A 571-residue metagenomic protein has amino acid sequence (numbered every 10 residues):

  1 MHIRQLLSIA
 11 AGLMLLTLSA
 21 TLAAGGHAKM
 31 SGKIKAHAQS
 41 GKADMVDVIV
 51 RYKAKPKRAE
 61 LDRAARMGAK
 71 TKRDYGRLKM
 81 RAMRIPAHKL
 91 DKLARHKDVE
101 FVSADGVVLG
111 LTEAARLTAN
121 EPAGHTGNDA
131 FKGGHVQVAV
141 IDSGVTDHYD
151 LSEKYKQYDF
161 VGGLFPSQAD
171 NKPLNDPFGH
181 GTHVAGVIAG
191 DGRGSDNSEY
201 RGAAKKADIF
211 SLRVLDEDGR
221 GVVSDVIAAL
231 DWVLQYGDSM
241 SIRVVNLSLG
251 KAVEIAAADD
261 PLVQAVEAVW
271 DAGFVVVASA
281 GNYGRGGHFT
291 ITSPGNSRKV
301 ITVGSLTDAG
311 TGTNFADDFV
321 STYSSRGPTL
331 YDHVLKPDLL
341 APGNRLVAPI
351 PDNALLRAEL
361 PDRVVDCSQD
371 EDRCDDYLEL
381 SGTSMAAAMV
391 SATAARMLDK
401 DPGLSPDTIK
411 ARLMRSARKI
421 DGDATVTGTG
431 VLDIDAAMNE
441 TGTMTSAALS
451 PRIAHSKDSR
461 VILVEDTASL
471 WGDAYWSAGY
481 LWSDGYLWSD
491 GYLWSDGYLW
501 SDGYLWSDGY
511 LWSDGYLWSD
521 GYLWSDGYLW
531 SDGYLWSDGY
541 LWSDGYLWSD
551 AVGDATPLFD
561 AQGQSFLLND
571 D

Functional and structural regions predicted by a protein language model:
H2-D129, V136-V138, Y149, Q235 (+10 more regions): Autoinhibitory N-terminal propeptides
G26-H27, A43, K70, T126-D159 (+11 more regions): Subtilisin-like serine protease catalytic core
G32, R58, D62, R66 (+11 more regions): Solvent-exposed, polar/charged alpha-helical surfaces in well-ordered, non-transmembrane soluble domains, broadly
K33-Q39, R201, Q235, I242-S248 (+4 more regions): C-terminal subdomain of the subtilisin-like protease fold in secreted/lumenal serine endopeptidases
Q39, A69, A94-D98, T146 (+12 more regions): Sec-exported extracytoplasmic/periplasmic mature domains
V48-R51, E100, A123-K172, H180-H183 (+14 more regions): Acidic-leg catalytic submotif of subtilisin-like serine proteases
A104, L230, M240-P349, M414-R418 (+5 more regions): Catalytic-core segments of hydrolase enzymes
D142, G295-A395, A436, A468 (+6 more regions): Extracellular S/T/G-rich loop segment that most often corresponds to the catalytic His/Ser-adjacent loop
